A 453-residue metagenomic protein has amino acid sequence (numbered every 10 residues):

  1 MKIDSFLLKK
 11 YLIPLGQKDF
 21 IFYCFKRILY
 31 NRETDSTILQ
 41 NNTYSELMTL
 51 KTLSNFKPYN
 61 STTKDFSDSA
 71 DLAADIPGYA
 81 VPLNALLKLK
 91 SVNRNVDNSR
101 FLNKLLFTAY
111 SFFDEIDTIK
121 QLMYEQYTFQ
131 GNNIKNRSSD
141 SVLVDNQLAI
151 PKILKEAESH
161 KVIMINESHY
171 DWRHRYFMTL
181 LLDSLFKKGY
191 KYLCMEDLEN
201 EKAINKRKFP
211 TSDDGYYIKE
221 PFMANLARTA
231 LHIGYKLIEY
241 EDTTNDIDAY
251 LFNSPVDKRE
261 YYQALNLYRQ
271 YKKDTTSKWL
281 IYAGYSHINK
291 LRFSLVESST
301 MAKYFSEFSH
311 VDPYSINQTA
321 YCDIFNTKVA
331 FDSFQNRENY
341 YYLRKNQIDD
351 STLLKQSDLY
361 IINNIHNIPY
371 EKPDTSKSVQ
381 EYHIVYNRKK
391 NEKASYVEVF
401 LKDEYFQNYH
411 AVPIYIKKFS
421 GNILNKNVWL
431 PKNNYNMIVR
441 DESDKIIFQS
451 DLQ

Functional and structural regions predicted by a protein language model:
I3-Q453: Compositional signal for N-terminal targeting/processing segments
